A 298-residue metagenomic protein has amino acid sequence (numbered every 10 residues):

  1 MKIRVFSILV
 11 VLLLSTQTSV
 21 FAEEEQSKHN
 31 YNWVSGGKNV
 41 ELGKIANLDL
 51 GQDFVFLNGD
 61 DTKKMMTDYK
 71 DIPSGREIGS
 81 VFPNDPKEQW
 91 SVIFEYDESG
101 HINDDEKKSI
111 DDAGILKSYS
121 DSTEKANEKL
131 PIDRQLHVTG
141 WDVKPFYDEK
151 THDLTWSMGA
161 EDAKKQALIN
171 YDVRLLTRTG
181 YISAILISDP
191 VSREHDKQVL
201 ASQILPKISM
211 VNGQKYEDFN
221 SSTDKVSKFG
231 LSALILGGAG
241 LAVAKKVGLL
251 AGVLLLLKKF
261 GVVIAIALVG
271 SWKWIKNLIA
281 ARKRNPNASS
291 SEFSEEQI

Functional and structural regions predicted by a protein language model:
M1-S7: Bacterial N-terminal signal peptides that target proteins for export
S7-T16: Bacterial N-terminal signal peptides
T18-A22: Sec/Tat signal peptide C-region and signal peptidase I cleavage site
E23-N47, D60-I169, S222-K225, G230-G238 (+2 more regions): Conserved polar/disulfide-associated segments of primarily extracytoplasmic proteins
G36-D49, V191-Q203: Short aromatic-glycine motifs in intrinsically disordered, low-complexity regions
G51-N58, I204-M210: Short conserved aromatic/hydrophobic patches within beta-strands of well-structured domains
D162-L231: Extracytoplasmic/lumenal ectodomains and periplasmic regions of secretory and membrane proteins
S227-Q297: C-terminal single-pass membrane-anchor helix
